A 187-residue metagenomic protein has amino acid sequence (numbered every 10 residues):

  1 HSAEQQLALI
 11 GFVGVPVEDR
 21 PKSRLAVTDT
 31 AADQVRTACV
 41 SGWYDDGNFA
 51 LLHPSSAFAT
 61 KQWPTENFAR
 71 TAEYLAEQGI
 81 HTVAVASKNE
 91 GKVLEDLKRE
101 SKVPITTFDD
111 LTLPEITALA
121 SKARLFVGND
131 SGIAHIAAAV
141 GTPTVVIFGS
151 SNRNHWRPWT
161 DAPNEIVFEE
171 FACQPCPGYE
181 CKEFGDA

Functional and structural regions predicted by a protein language model:
H1-A187: Catalytic machinery of carbohydrate-active enzymes, primarily nucleotide-sugar-dependent glycosyltransferases
